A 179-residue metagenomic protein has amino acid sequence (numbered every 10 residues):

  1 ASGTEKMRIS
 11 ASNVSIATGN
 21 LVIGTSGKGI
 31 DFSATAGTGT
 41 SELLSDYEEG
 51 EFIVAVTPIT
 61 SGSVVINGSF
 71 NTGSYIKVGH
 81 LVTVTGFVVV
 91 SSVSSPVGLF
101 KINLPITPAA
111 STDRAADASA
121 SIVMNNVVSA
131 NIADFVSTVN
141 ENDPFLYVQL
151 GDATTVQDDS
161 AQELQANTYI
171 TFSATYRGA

Functional and structural regions predicted by a protein language model:
A1-S63, T85, V90-S94: Intrinsic low-complexity, repeat-rich intrinsically disordered segments enriched in small/flexible residues
R8-S10, G79, A116, A179: Small/flexible residues
A11, T18, G79, E141-D143: Residue-level signal for tight coil/turn positions that link beta-strands
T35, G39, I66-T72, F87-A179: Extracellular jelly-roll beta-sandwich "head" domains, especially the C-terminal globular C1q domain
Y75-I76: Secreted/periplasmic proteins that engage bacterial cell-wall peptidoglycan
V82: Substrate-binding and catalytic surfaces of secreted/luminal carbohydrate-active proteins
